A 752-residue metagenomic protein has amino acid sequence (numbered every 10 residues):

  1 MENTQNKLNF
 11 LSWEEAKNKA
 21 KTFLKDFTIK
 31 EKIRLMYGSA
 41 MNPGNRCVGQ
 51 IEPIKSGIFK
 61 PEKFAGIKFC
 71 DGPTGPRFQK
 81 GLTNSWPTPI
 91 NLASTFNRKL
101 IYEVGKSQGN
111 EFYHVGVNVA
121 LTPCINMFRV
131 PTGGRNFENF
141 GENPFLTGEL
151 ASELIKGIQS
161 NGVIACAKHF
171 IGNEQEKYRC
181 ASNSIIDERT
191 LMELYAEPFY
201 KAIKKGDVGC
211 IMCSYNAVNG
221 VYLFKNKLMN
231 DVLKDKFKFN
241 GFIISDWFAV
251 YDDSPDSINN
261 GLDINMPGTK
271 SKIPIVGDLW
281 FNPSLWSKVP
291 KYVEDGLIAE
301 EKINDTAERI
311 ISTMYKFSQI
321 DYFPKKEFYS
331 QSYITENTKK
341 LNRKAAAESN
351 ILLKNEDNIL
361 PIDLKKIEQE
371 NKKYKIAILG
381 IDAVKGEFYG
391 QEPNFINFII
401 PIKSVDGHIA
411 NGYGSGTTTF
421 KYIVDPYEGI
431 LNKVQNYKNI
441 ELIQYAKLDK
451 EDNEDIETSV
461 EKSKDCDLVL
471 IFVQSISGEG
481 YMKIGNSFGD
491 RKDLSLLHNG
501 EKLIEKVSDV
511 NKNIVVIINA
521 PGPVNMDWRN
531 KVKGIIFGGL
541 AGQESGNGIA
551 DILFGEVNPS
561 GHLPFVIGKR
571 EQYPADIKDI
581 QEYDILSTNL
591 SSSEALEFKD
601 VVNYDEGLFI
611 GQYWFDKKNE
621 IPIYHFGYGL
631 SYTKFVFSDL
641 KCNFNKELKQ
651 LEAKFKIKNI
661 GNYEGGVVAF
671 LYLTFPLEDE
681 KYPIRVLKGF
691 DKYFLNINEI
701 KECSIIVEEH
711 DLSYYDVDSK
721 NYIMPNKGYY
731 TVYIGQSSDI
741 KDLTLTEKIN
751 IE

Functional and structural regions predicted by a protein language model:
M1-I740, E752: Glycoside hydrolase catalytic-domain context in secreted enzymes
T744-E752: Intrinsically disordered, low-complexity regulatory regions in eukaryotic proteins
